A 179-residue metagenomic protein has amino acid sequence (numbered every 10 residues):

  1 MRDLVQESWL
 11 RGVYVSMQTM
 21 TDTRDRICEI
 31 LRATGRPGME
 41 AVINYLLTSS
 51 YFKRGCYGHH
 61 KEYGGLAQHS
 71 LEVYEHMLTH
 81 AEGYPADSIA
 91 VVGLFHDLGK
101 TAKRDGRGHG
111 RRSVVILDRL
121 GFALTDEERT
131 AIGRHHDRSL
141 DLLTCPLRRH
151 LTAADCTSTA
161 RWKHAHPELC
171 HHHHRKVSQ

Functional and structural regions predicted by a protein language model:
M1-Q179: Metal-dependent phosphohydrolase cores
